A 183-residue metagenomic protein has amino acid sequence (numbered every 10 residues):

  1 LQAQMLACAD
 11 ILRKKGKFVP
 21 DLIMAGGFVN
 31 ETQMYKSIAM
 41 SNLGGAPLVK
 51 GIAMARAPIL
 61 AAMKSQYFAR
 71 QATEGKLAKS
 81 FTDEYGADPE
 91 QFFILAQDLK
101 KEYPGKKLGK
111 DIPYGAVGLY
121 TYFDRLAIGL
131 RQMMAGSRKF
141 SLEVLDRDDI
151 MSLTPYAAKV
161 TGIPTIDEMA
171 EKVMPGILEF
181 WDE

Functional and structural regions predicted by a protein language model:
L1-D98: Glycine-rich phosphate/ribose-binding loops and adjacent secondary-structure elements that form binding surfaces
L60, G86-E183: C-terminal extensions of enzymes
